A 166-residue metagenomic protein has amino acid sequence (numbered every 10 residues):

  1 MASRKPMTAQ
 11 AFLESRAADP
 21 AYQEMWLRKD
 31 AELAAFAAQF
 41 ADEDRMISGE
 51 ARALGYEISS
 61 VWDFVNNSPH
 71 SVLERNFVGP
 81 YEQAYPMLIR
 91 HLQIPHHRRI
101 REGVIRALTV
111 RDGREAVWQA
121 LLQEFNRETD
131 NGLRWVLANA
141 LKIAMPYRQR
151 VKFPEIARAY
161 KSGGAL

Functional and structural regions predicted by a protein language model:
M1-A84: N-terminal alpha-helical scaffold/docking segments in eukaryotic complex subunits
R4-Q10, A34-E50, G79-I94, G113-R127 (+1 more regions): Amphipathic alpha-helical scaffolding segments comprising HEAT/armadillo-like alpha-solenoid repeats
E57-V61, R101, R134, A165-L166: Residue-level detector of extended alpha-helical repeat arrays and alpha-solenoid scaffolds
V61, V72-N76, M87-P95, I105-T109 (+1 more regions): Short secondary-structure capping micro-motifs at structural edges
V61-V65, I89, V104-I105, L122 (+2 more regions): Hydrophobic core positions within HEAT/HEAT-like alpha-solenoid repeats
P69-Y81, L108-D112, L141-R148: Alpha-solenoid repeat junctions
H96-H97, E128-D130, Y160-A165: Short inter-helical turns and helix N-cap capping residues of alpha-solenoid HEAT/ARM repeat scaffolds
